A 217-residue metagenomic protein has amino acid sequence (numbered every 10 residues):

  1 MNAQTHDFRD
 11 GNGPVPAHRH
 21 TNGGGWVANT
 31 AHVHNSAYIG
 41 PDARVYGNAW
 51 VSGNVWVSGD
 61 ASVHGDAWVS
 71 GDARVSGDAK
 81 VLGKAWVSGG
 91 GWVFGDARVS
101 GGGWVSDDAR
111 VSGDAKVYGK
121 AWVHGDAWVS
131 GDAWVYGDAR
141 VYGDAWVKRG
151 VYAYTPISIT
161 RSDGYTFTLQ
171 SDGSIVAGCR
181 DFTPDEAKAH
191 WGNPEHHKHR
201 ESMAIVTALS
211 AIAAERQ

Functional and structural regions predicted by a protein language model:
M1-N2, A214-Q217: Short intrinsically disordered terminal tails
M1-N54, S58-D60, D66, S70 (+3 more regions): Extended, small-residue-rich solenoid/repeat segments and analogous flexible loops that form exposed scaffolds
H20, S62, V69, R74-G77 (+2 more regions): Glycine-rich hexapeptide-repeat left-handed beta-helix
